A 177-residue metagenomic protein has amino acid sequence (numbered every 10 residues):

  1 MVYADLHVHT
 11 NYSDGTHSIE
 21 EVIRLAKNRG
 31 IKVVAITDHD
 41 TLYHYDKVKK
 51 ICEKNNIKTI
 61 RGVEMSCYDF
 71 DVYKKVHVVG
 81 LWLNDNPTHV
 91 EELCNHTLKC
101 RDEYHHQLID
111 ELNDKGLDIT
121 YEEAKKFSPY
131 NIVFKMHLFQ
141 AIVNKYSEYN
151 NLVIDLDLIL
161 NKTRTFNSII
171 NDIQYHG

Functional and structural regions predicted by a protein language model:
M1-Y73, T165, Q174: An N-terminally biased module of ancient metal coordination in phosphate/nucleic-acid-related enzymes
E53-G177: Extended substrate/RNA-proximal surfaces in nucleic-acid metabolism proteins
